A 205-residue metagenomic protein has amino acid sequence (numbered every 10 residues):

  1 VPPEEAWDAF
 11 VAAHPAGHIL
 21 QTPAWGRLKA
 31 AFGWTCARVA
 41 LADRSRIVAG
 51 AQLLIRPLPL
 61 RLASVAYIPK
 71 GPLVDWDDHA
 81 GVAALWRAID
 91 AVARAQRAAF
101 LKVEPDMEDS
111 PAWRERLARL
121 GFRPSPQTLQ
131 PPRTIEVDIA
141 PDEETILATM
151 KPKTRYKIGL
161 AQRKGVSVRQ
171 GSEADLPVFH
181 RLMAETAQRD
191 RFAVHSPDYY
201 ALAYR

Functional and structural regions predicted by a protein language model:
P2-L62, P105-R205: A conserved beta-strand-loop-helix scaffold within acyl/acetyltransferase catalytic domains
R61-T128: Acyl-donor binding region in acyl/amide transferases
